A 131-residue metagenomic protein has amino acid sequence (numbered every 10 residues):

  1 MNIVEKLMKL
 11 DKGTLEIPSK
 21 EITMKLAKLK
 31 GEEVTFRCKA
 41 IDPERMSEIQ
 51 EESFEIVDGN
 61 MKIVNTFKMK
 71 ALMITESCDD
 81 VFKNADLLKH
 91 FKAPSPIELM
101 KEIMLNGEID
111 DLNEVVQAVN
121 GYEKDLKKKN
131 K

Functional and structural regions predicted by a protein language model:
M1-I17: Extended acidic low-complexity intrinsically disordered regions
N2, E21-M24, D86, G107: N-terminal functional modules and adjacent low-complexity/disordered segments of proteins
I17-G31: Short acidic-hydrophobic surface loop/beta-edge motif
E32-K131: Short, surface-exposed, charged amphipathic helix/loop patches that serve as local interaction elements
